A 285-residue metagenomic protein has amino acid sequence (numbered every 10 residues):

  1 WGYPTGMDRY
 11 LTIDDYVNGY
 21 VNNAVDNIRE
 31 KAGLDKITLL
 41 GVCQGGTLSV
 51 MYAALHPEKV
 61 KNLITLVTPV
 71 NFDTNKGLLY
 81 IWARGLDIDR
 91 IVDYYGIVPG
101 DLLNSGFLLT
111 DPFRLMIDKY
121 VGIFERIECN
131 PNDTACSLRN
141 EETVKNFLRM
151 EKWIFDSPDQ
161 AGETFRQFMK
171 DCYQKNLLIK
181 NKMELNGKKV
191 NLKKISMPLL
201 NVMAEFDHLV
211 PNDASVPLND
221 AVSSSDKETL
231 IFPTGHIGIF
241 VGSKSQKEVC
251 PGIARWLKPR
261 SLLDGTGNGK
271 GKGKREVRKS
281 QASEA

Functional and structural regions predicted by a protein language model:
Y10-K31: Alpha/beta-hydrolase active-site loop
E30, L34, S49-E163: Alpha/beta-hydrolase-fold enzymes
L39-G41, L66, V202: Short beta-strand immediately N-terminal to the catalytic nucleophile in serine-hydrolase-like folds
L40-G45, S49: Gly/Ala-rich beta-loop-alpha elbow adjacent to hydrolase catalytic centers
I195, N201-M203, D207: Short beta-strand/loop motif that positions the catalytic acidic residue of the alpha/beta-hydrolase fold
H208-A214: Conserved alpha/beta-hydrolase "acid-adjacent" motif
S215, D220-I237: Catalytic histidine neighborhood in serine/cysteine hydrolases with alpha/beta-hydrolase-type architecture
T234-E248: Catalytic histidine-centered segment of alpha/beta-hydrolase-like enzymes
